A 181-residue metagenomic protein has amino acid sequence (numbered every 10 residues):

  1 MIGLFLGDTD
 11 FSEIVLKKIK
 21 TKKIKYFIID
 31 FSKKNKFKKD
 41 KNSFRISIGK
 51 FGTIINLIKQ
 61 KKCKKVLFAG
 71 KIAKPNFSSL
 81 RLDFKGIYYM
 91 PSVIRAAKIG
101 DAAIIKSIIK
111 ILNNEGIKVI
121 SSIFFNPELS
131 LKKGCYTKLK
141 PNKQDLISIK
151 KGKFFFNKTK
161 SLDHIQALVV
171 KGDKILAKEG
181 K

Functional and structural regions predicted by a protein language model:
M1-F31: N-terminal basic/disordered segments at the start of proteins
L4-L6, I28-I29, V66-A69, V119-F124 (+1 more regions): General beta-strand structural signal in soluble alpha/beta enzymes
T9-F11, I19, K98-A102, I108 (+1 more regions): Conserved mixed alpha/beta catalytic, RNA-binding, or beta-rich assembly cores of soluble enzyme, regulatory
D30-K50: N-terminal beta-loop-helix "entrance" segment that forms/cooperates in small-molecule cofactor or anionic ligand
F44-I58, K98-A102: Glycine-rich anion/phosphate-binding loops
K61-K62: Active-site charged/polar residues at nucleotide-handling catalytic sites that mediate phosphoryl, nucleotidyl
K71-K74, K174: Short glycine-rich anion-binding loops that position phosphate/pyrophosphate groups of nucleotides and phosphorylated
S78-K98: A charged helix-plus-loop insertion that forms the helical arch/lid used to bind and gate nucleic-acid substrates
